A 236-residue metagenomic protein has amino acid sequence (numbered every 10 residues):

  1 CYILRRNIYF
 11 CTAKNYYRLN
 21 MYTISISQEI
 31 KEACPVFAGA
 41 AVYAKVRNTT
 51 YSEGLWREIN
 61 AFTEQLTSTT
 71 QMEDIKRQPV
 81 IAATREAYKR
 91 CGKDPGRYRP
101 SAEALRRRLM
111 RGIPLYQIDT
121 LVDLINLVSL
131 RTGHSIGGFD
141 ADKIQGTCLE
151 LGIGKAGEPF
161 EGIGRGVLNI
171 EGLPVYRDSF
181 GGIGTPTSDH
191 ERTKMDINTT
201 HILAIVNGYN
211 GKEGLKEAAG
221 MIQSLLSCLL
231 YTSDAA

Functional and structural regions predicted by a protein language model:
Q28-T63: Gly/serine-rich nucleotide phosphate-binding loop at the start of the catalytic core of nucleotide/ADP-ribose-handling
K45-T50, P114, V206-E213: A generic structural motif
Y51-A104, M110: Glycine/proline-rich, flexible active-site/cofactor-binding loop segments that harbor closely spaced acidic
P114-G138: Conserved phosphate/anionic-ligand binding catalytic regions in large, soluble enzymes, centered on
G154-T187: A structural-propensity feature for long, helix-poor, extended segments
T187-K216: Mobile "lid/hinge" segments at catalytic clefts and subdomain interfaces of large enzymes
Y231-A236: Conserved small/polar residues in nucleotide/adenosyl-binding loops
